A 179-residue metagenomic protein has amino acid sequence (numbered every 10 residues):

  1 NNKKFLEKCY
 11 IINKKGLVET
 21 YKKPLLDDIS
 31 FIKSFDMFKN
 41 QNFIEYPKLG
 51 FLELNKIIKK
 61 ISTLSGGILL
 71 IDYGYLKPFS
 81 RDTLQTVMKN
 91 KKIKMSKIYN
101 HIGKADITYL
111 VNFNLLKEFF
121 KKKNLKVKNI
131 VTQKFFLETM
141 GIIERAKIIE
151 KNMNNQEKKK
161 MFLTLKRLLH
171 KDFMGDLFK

Functional and structural regions predicted by a protein language model:
N1-K33, R81-K92: A mobile, often basic/glycine-rich helix-loop segment that functions as the active-site lid/recognition loop
S30-K179: Long, Lys/Arg- and hydrophobic-enriched amphipathic alpha-helices
